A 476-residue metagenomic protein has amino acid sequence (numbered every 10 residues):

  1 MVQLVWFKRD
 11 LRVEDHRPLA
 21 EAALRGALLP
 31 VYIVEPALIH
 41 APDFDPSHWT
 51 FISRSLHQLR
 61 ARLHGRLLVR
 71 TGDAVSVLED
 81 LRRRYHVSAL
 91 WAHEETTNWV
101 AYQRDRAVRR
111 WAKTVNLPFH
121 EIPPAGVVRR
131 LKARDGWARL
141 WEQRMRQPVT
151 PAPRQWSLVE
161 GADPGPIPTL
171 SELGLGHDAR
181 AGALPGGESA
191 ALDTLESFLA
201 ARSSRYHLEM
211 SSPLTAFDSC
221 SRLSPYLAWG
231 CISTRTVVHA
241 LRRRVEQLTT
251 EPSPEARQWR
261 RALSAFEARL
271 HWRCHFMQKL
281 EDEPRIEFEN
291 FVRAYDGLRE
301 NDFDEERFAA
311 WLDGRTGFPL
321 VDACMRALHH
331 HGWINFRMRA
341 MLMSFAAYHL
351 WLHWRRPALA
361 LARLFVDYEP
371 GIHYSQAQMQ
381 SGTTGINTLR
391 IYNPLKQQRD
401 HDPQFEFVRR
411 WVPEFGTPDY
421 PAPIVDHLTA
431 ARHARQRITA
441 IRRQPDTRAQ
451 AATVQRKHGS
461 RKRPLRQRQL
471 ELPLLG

Functional and structural regions predicted by a protein language model:
M1-E267, M277, T384-G476: Active-site "lid/cap" and pocket-lining segments within catalytic core domains
R222-V412: Active-site-proximal binding-pocket segments
